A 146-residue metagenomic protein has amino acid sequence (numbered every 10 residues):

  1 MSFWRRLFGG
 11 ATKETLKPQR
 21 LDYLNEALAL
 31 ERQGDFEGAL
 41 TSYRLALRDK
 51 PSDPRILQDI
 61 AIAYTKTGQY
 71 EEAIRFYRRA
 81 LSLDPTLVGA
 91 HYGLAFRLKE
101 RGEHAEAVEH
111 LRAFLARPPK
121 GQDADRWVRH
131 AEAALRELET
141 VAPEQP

Functional and structural regions predicted by a protein language model:
L16-S52: Alpha-helical segment of the N-proximal tetratricopeptide repeat
L45-R48, R78-S82, A116: Conserved structural position within tetratricopeptide repeats
